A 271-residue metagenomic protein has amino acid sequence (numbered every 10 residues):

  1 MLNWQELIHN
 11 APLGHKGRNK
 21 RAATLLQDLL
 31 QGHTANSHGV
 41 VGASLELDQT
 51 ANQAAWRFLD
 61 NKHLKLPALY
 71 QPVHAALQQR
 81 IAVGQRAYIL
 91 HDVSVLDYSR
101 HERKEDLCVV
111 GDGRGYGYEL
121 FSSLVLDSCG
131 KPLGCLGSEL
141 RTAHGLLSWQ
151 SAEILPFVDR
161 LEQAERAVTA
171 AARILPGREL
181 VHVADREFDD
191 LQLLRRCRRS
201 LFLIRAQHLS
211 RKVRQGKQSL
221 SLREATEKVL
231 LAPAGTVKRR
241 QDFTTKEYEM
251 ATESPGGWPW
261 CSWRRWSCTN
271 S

Functional and structural regions predicted by a protein language model:
M1-K104, D112-E119, L124-S271: Single, function-defining residue in the core of a domain
